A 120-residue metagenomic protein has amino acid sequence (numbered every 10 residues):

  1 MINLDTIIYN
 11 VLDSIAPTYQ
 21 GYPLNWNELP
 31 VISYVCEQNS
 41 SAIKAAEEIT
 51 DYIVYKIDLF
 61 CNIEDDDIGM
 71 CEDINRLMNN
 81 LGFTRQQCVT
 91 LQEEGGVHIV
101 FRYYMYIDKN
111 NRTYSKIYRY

Functional and structural regions predicted by a protein language model:
M1-D5, W26, E37-Y52, Q86-Y120: Short, charged interaction patches at domain edges and termini
M1-K44, N62, M70: Small/polar-rich, solvent-exposed N-terminal microdomains that initiate assembly or binding
A16-G21, N80-V89: Short secondary-structure junctions
G21, G69, G82, G95-G96: Residue-identity detector for glycine
Y34-V35, M78, F83, Y103: Aromatic-residue hotspot detector
I53-I57: A short beta-strand signature
D58-T84: Mid-chain, well-packed structural core segment of small domains
